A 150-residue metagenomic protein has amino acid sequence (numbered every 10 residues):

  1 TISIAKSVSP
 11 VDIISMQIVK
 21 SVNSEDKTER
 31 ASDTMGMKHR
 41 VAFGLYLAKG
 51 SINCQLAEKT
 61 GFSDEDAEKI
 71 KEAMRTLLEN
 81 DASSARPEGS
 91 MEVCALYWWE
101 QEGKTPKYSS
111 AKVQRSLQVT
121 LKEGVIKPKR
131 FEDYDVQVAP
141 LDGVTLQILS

Functional and structural regions predicted by a protein language model:
T1-S150: Basic polyanion-binding and macromolecular-assembly surfaces
